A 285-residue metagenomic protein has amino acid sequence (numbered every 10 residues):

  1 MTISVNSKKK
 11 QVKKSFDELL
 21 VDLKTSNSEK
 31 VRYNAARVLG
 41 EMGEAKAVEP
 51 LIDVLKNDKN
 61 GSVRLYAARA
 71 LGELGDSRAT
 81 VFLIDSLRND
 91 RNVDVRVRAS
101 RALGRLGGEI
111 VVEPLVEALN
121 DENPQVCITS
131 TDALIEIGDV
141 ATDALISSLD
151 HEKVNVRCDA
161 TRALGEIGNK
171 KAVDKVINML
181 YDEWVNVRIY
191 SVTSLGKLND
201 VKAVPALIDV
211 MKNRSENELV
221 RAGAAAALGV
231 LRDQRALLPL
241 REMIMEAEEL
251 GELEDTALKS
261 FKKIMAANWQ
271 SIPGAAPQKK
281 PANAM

Functional and structural regions predicted by a protein language model:
K9-L23, E44-K56, D76-R88, G108-N120 (+5 more regions): Amphipathic alpha-helical scaffolding segments comprising HEAT/armadillo-like alpha-solenoid repeats
N27-S28, K59-N60, R91-N92, E122-N123 (+4 more regions): Short inter-helical turns and helix N-cap capping residues of alpha-solenoid HEAT/ARM repeat scaffolds
A35, A67, A99, S130 (+4 more regions): Conserved hydrophobic register position within alpha-solenoid helical repeats
V38, A70, A102, A133-E136 (+6 more regions): Core register positions within helices of long alpha-helical scaffolds
N57-E136: A generic tandem-repeat structural signature
Y181-K259, K263: Ankyrin-repeat and related helical/solenoid repeat scaffolds used for protein-protein interactions
E246-E249, D255-M285: Terminal, low-structured helical/coil segments at or just beyond the last alpha-helical repeat
